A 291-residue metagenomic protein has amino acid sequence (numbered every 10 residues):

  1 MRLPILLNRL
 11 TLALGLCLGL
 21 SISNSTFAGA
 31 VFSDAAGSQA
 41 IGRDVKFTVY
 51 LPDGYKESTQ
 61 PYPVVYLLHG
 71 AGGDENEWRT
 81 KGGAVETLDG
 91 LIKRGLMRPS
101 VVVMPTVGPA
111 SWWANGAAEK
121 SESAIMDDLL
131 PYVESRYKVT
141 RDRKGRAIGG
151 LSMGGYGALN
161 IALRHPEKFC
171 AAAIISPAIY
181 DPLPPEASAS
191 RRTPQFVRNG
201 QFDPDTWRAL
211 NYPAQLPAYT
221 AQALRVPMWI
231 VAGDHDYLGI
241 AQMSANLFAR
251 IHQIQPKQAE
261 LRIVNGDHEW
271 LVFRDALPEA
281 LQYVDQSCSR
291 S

Functional and structural regions predicted by a protein language model:
M1-L14: Bacterial N-terminal signal peptides that target proteins for export
L6, S23-T26: Short, low-complexity disordered leader/linker segments with a strong preference for bacterial N-terminal type II
T11-S23: Bacterial N-terminal signal peptides
F27-S291: Non-catalytic cap/lid and distal C-terminal segments of serine-dependent acyl enzymes
